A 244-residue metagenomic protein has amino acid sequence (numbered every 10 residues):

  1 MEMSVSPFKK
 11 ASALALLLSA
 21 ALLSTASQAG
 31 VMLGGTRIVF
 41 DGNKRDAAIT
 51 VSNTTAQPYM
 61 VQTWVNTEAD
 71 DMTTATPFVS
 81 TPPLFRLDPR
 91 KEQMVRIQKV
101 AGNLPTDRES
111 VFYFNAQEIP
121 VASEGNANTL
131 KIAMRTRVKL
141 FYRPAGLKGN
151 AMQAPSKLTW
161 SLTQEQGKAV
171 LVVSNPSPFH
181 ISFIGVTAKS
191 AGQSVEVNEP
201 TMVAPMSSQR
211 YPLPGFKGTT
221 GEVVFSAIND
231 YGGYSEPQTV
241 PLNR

Functional and structural regions predicted by a protein language model:
E2-A15: Bacterial N-terminal signal peptides that target proteins for export
S24-A26: N-terminal signal peptide c-region/cleavage motif recognized by signal peptidases
A29-S52, N150-E165: Beta-sheet-dominated interaction scaffolds and their linkers
V51-T55, L171-P178: Asparagine-centered strand-capping/turn motif at beta-strand->loop junctions
P58-V65, N126, I181-V186, P237: Short, hydrophobic/aromatic beta-strand segments
M72-L104, Q193-G218: Intrinsically disordered, low-complexity Pro/Gly/Ser/Thr-rich segments with frequent PxxP/GP/PP motifs and embedded
G102-L147, T219-R244: Terminal connector regions
S182-N243: Structured core of small recognition/catalytic domains
